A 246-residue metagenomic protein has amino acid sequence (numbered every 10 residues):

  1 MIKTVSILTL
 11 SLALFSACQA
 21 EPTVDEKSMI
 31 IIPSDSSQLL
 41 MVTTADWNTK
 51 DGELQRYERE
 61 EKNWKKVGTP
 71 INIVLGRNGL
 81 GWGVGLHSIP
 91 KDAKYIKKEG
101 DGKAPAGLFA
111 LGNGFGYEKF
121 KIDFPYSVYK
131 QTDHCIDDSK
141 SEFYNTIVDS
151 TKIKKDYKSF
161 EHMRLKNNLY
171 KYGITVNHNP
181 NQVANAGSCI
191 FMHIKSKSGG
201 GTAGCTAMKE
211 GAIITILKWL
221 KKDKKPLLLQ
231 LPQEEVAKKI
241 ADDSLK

Functional and structural regions predicted by a protein language model:
M1-S6: Bacterial N-terminal signal peptides that target proteins for export
L10-D25: Bacterial Sec-dependent signal peptides at the C-terminal "C-region" and cleavage site
E21-T202, G211-K246: Cell wall/extracellular polymer interaction/catalysis modules
C205: Short cysteine clusters
M208: A conserved hydrophobic position in a structured secondary element of the catalytic/binding core that shapes
